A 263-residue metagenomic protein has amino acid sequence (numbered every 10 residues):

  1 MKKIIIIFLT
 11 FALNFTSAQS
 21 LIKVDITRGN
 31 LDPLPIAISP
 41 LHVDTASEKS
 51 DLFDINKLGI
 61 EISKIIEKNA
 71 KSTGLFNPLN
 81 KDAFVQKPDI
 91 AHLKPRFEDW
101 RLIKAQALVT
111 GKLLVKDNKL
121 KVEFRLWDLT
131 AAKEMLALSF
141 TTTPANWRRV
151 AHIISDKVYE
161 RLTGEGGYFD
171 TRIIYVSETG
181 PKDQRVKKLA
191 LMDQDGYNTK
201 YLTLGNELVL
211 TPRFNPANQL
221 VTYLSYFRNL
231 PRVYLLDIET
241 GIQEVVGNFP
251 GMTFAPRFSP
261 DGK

Functional and structural regions predicted by a protein language model:
I4-L13: Sec-dependent N-terminal signal peptides
L21, L31-I36, K57, E61 (+8 more regions): Extracytoplasmic
L21-I22, A91-K157: Amphipathic beta-strand/beta-sheet edge segments enriched in Tyr/Trp
D25-R96, V109, L113: Short beta-strand->alpha-helix linker/helix-N-cap micro-motif that forms a surface specificity/interaction loop
T110, I173-S177, L220-L224, K263: Residue position within the beta-strands of beta-propeller blades
E165-T171, T211-L220, A255-K263: Blade-terminus and WD-like Trp-Asp/Gly-His loop motifs, strongest in beta-propeller folds
G166, E178-K188, L204-G205, L224-V233 (+1 more regions): A flexible loop/linker signature enriched in serine peptidases of the S9 family
M192-L210, L236-F254: Multi-bladed beta-propeller domains
